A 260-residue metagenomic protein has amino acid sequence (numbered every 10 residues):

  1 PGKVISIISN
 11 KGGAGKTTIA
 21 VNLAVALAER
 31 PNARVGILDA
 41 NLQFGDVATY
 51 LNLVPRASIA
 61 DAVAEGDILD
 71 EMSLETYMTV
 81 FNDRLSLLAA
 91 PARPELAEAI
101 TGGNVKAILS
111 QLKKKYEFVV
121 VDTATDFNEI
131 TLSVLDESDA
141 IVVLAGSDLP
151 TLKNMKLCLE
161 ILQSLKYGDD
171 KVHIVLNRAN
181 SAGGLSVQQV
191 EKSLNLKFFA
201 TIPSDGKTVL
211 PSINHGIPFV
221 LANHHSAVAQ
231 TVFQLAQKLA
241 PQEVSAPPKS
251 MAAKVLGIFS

Functional and structural regions predicted by a protein language model:
P1-G36: Walker A (P-loop) phosphate-binding motif
P1-V4, S164, K171-V172, L176 (+2 more regions): Acidic-aromatic/histidine active-site loop/patch
R30-L87: Phosphate-binding loop that captures ATP/GTP phosphates
L38, A227, Q237-V244: C-terminal-of-GTPase-core extension/linker across diverse P-loop GTPases
I59, H215-T231: C-terminal boundary of histidine-terminating zinc-finger modules
A60-D67, R93-A99, L149-P150: Flexible beta-alpha connector loops of hexameric P-loop NTPases
A99, G103-G206, L210-P211: Conserved catalytic-core segment of NTP-binding enzymes
Q234: Glycine-rich phosphate-binding loops of nucleotide-dependent enzymes
